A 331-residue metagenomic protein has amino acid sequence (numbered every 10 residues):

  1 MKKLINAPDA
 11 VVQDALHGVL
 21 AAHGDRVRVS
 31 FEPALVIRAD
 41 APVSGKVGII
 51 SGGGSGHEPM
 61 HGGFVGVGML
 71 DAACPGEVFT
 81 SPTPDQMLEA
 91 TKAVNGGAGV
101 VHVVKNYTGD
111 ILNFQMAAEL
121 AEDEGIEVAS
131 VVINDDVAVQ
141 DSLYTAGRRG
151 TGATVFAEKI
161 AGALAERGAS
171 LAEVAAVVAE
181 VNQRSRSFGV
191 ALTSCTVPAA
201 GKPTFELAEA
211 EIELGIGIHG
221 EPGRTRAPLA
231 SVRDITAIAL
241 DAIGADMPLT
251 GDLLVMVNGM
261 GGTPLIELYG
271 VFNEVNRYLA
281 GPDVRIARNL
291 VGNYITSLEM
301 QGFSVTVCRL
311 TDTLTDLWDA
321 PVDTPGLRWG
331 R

Functional and structural regions predicted by a protein language model:
M1-I49, L310-R331: N-terminal amphipathic/basic leader segments beginning at the initiator methionine
K2, V47-G54, L70-A73, G99-T108 (+4 more regions): Short glycine-rich or small-residue beta-strand-to-loop segments that form or flank ligand, phosphate, metal/Fe-S
H57, F64-G97, G244: Glycine-rich oxoanion-binding loops at beta->alpha junctions
A73-V78, E122-Y144, G281-I286: Short, acidic/small-residue loops that bind anionic groups at enzyme active sites
I111-E124, Y144, E267-N273: Short Gly/Thr/Asp-enriched flexible loops that form oxyanion-binding sites at enzyme active sites
I133-E173, V177-R184: Short alpha-helices
R167-G270: Mixed-charge interfacial surface used for oligomerization/domain docking and macromolecular partner engagement
A242, M247-R331: C-terminal non-catalytic interaction/assembly regions of soluble proteins
